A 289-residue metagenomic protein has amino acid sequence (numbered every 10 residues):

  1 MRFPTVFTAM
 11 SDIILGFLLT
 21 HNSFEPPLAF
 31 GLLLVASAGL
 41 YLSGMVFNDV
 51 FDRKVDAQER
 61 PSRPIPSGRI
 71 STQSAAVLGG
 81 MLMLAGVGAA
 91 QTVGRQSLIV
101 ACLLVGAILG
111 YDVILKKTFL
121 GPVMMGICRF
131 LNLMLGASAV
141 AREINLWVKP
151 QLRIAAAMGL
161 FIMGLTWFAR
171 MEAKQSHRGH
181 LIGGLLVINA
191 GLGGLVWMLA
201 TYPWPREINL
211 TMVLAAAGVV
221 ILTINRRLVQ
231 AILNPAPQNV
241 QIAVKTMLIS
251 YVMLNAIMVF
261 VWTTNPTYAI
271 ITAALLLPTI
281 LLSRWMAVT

Functional and structural regions predicted by a protein language model:
M1, D52, A256: Divalent metal-coordination and catalytic microenvironments
M1-P4, D49, I65-A75, T92-S97 (+3 more regions): Short, amphipathic, aromatic/basic-enriched membrane-interface segments that mark the entry/exit of transmembrane
A9-F51, A57, M83-Q91, R95-Y111 (+2 more regions): Membrane-embedded alpha-helical segments that form the functional core of polytopic membrane enzymes, especially those
V35-S37, R53-I108, G126, V148-A156 (+2 more regions): Multi-pass membrane catalytic core of lipid/isoprenoid biosynthesis enzymes
A36-S74, L165-R178, L282, M286-A287: Acidic (Asp/Glu-rich) catalytic motifs at the cytosolic membrane interface
L40-G44, K116, G218-I221, L275: Alpha-helical transmembrane segments
G110, I114-P122: Membrane-interface helix-loop-helix junctions at boundaries between adjacent transmembrane segments
F130, G136-T289: C-terminal membrane-associated helical module and adjoining short loops/tails
